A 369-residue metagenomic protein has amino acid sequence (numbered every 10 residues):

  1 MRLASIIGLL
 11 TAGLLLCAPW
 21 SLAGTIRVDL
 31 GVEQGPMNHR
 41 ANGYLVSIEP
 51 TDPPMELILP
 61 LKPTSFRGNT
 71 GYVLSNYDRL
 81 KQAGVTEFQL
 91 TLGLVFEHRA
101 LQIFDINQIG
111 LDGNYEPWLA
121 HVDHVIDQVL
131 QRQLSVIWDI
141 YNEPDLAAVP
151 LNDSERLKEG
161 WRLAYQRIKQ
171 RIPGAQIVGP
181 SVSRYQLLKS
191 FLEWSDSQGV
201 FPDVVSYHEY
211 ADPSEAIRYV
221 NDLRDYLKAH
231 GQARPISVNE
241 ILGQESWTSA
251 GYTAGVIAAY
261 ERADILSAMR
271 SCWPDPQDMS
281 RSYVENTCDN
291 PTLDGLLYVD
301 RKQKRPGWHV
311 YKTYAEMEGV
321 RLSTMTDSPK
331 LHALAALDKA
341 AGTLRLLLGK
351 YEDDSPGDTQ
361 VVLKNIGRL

Functional and structural regions predicted by a protein language model:
G8-A18: Bacterial N-terminal signal peptides
A23-G71: Boundary/entry segment of secreted carbohydrate-active catalytic domains
Y44, W138, V205, Y260 (+1 more regions): Conserved, mostly hydrophobic/aromatic
V46, G68, I140, G179-P180 (+4 more regions): Conserved beta-strand positions
L61-P202, S206-E215: Substrate-binding cleft and catalytic face of glycoside hydrolase catalytic domains, especially the flexible beta-alpha
Y210-Y283, D289-N290, V299-E318: Catalytic-core region of carbohydrate-active enzymes that cleave or remodel glycosidic bonds
L296-A341: Glycan-recognition and catalytic regions of carbohydrate-active enzymes
S328-L369: Carbohydrate-binding surface patches
